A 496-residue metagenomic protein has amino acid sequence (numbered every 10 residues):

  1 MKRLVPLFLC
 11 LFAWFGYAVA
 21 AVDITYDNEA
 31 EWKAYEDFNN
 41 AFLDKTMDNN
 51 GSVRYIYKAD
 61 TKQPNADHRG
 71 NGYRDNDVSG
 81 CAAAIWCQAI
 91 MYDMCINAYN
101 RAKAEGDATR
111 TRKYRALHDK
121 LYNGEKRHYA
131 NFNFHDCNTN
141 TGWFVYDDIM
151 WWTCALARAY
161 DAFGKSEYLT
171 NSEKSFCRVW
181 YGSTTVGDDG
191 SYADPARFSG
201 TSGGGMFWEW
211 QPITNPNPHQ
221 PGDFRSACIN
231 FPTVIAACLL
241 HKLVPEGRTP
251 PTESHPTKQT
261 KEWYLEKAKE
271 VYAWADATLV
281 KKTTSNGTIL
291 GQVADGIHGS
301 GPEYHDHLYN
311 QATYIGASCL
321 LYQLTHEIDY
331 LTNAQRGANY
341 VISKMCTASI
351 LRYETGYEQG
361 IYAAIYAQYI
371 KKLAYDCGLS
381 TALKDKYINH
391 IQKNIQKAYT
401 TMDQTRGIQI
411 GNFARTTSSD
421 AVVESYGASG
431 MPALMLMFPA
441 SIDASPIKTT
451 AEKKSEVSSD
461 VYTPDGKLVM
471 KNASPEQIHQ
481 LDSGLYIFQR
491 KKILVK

Functional and structural regions predicted by a protein language model:
M1-L4, K496: Positively charged n-region of N-terminal signal peptides that target proteins for export
P6-G16: Bacterial N-terminal signal peptides
V22-M94, A98-D147, G182, V186-G204 (+3 more regions): CBM-like carbohydrate-recognition segments
C81, I85-Q88, T139-F163, Y168 (+2 more regions): Aromatic-rich carbohydrate-recognition surfaces in CAZymes
L169-W274: Aromatic- and glycine-enriched pocket-lining scaffold segments that form the walls of small-molecule binding clefts
F231-P232, A236-H305, A312, A317 (+4 more regions): Noncatalytic carbohydrate-binding groove/subsite architecture in carbohydrate-active enzymes
K448-K496: C-terminal outer-membrane/trafficking sorting elements
